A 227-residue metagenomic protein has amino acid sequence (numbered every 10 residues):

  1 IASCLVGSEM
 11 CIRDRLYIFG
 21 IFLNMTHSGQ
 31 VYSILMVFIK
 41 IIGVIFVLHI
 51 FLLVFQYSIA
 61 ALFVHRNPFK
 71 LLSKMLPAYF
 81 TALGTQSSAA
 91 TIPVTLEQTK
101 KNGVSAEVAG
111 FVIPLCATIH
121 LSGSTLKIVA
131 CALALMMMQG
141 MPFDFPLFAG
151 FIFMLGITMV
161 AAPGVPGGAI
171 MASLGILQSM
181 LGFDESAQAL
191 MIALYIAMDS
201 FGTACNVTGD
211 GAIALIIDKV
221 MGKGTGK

Functional and structural regions predicted by a protein language model:
I1-I12: Short, small-residue-biased leader/transition segments that mark boundaries at the very start of proteins
R13-Q30, L135: Hydrophobic transmembrane alpha-helices of secondary-active transporters and Na+-translocating membrane complexes
G29-Y57: Entry/N-cap segments of selected transmembrane alpha helices and their immediately preceding amphipathic helices
V31-I39, V64-L76, M141-G150, F183-L190: Membrane-water interface of transmembrane alpha-helices in multipass transporters/channels
P77-M159, A214, G226-K227: Helix-loop-helix junctions within the multi-pass membrane cores of secondary transporters/permeases
V129-K227: Transmembrane alpha-helical segments and their short flanking loops that form helix-hairpins/helix-helix interfaces
